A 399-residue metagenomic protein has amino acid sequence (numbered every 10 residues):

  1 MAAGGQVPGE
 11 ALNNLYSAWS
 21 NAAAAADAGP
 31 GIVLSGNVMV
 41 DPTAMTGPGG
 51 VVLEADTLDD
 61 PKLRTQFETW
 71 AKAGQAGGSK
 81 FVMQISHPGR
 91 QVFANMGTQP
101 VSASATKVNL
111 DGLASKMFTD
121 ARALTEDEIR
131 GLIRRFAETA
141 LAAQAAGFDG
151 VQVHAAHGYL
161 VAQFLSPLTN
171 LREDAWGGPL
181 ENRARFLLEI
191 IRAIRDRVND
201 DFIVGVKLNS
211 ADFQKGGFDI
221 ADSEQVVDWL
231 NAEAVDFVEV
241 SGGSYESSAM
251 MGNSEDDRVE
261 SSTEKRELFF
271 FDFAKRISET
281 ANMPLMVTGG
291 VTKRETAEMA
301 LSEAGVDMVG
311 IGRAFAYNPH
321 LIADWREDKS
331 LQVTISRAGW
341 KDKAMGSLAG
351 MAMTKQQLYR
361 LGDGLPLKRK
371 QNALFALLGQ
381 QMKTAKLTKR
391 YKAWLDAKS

Functional and structural regions predicted by a protein language model:
M1-S399: Flavin-dependent oxidoreductase catalytic cores
